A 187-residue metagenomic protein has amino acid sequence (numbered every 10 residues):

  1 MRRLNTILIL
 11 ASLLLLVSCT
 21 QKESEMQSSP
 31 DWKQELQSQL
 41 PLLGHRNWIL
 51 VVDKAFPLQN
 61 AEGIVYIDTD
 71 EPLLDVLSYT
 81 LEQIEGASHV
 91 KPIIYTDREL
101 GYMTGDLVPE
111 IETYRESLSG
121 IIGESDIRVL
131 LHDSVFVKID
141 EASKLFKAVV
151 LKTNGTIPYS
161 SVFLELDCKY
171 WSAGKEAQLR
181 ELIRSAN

Functional and structural regions predicted by a protein language model:
M1-L8: Bacterial N-terminal signal peptides that target proteins for export
L16-S18: C-terminal motif of bacterial Sec signal peptides marking the signal peptidase cleavage site
T20-L74: Long, hydrophobic N-terminal alpha-helical segment
L42-G44, G86-H89, A142-L145: Flexible, charged surface loops at secondary-structure boundaries
N47-L50, I64-V65, K91-Y95, D126-V129 (+2 more regions): Structural motif
P57-L58, Y66-H89, E112-L130: Feature captures the catalytic cores and cofactor-binding loops of soluble hydro-lyases/lyases that act on carboxylate
H89-E112: Ordered, amphipathic secondary-structure segments that act as subunit-interaction surfaces in large macromolecular
D106-N187: Glycine-rich, aromatic-bearing surface loops/beta-hairpins
